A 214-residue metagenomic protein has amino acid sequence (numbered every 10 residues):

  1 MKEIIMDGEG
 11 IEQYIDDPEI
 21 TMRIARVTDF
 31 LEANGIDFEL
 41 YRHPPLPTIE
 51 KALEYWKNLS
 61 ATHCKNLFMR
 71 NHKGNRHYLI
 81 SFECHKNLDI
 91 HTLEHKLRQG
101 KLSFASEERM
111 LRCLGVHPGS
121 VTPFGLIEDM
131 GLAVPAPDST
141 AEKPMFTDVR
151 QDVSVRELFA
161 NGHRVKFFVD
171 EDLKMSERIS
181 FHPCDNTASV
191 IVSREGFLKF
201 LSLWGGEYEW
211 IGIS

Functional and structural regions predicted by a protein language model:
M1-S214: Extended, low-hydrophobicity, polar/charged segments
